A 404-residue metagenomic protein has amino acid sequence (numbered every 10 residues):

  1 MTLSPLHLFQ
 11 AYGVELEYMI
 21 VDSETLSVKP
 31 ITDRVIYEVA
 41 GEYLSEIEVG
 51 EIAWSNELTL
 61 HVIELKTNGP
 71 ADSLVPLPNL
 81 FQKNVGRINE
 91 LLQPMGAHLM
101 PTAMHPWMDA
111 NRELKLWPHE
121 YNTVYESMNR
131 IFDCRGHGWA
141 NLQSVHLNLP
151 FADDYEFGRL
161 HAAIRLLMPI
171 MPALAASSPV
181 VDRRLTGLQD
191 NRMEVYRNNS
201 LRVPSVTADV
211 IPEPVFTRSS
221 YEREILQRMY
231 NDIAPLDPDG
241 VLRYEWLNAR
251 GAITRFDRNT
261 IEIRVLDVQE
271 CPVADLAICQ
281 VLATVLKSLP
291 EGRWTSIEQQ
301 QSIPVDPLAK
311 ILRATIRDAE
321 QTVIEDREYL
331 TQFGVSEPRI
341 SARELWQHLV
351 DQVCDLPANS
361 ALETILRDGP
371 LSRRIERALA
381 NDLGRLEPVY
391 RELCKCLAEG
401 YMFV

Functional and structural regions predicted by a protein language model:
M1-N79, R87-E90, A173, V180-V404: C-terminal accessory/tail domains of diverse enzymes
D33-R34, L74-F81, P118-R130, F151-P172 (+1 more regions): Helical (often loop-to-helix) elements that flank the catalytic cores of nucleotide-handling enzymes
E57-V145: Well-ordered mid-protein domain cores that form the structural environment of catalytic cofactors
T102, P106-M108, V124-V145, L149 (+1 more regions): Metal-dependent DNA replication initiation modules
